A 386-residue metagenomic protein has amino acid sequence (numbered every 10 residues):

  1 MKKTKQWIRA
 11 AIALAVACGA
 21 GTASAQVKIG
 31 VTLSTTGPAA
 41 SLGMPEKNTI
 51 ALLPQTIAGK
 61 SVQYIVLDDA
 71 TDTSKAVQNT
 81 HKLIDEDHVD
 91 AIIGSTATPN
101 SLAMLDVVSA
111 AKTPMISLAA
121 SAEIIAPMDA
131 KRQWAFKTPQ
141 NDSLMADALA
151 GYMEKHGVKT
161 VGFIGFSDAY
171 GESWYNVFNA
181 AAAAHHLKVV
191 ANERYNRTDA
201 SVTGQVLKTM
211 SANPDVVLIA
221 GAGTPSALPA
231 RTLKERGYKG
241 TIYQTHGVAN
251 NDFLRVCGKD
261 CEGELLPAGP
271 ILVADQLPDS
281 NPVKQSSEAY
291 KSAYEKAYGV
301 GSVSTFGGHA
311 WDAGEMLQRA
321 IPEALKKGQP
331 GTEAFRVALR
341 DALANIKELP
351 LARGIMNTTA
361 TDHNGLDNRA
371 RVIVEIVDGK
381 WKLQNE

Functional and structural regions predicted by a protein language model:
K2-L14, A25-E386: Extracytosolic ligand-binding ectodomains
A15-G19: Residue-level signal for alpha-helical transmembrane segments in multi-pass membrane proteins
A20-S24: N-terminal signal peptide c-region/cleavage motif recognized by signal peptidases
